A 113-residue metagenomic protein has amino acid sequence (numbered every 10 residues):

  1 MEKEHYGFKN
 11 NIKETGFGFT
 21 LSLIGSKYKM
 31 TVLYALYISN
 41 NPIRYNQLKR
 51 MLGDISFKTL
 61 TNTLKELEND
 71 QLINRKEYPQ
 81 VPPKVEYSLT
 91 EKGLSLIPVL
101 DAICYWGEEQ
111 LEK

Functional and structural regions predicted by a protein language model:
E2-E4, P98-K113: Amphipathic alpha-helical dimerization/coiled-coil segments that flank or bridge DNA-binding/regulatory modules
E2-S22: Short, Lys/Arg-enriched N-terminal segment that forms or immediately precedes the first helix of a structured domain
N11, Y78-P79: Short loop/turn motifs at secondary-structure junctions and domain boundaries
T15-T59, E86: N-terminal helix-turn-helix DNA-binding core of bacterial DNA-binding proteins
T20, V32-A35, T63, S95 (+1 more regions): Residue-level recognition of specific faces of alpha-helices
N40, Q71, G107-L111: A general structural signal marking secondary-structure boundaries and capping sites
N46-R75, P82: Canonical helix-turn-helix DNA-binding module
P79-D101: Basic, amphipathic "hinge/linker" alpha-helix immediately C-terminal to the N-terminal HTH DNA-binding motif
